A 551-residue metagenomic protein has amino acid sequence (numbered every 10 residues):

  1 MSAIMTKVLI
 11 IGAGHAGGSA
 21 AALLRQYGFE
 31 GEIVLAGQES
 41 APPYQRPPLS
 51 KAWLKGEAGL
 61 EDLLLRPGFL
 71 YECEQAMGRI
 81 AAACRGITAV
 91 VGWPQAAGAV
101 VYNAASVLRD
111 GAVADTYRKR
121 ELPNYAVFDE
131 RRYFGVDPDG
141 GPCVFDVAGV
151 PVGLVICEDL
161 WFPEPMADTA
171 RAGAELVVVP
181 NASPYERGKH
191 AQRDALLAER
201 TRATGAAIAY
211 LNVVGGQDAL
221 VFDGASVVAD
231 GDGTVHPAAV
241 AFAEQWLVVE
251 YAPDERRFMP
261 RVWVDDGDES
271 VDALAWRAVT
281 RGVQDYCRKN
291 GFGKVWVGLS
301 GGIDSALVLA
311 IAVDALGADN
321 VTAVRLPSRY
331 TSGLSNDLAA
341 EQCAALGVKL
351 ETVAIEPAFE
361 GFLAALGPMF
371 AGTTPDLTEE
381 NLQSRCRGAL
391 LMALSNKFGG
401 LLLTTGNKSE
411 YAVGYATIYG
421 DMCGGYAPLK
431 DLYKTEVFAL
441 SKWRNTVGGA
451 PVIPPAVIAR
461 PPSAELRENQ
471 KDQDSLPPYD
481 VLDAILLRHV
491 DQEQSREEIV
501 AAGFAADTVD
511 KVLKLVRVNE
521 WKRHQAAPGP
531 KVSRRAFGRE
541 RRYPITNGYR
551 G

Functional and structural regions predicted by a protein language model:
I4-L63: Beta1-alpha1 glycine-rich phosphate/pyrophosphate-binding loop at the start of Rossmann-like nucleotide-binding domains
K7, E30-E32, E175, N320-T322 (+1 more regions): Residues at the starts of beta-strands that form the adenosine-phosphate
G14, D159, G302: Conserved G/P- and acidic residue-centered "switch" motifs that form tight phosphate/ATP-binding loops in soluble
E30-G37, T116, A323-R325, T352: Short beta-strand "acidic-cap" motif of Rossmann-like dinucleotide-binding folds
P47, L60-L63, E74-M77, D194 (+2 more regions): Short, surface-exposed alpha-helical segments at coil->helix boundaries
E61-G298, L309-A318, R325, L350: Enzyme catalytic cores with a strong preference for nitrogen-chemistry domains
R66-G68, A148, G205, G231 (+3 more regions): ATP/NTP-dependent adenylation/nucleotidyl-transfer catalytic domains that generate, transfer, or process NMP-activated
